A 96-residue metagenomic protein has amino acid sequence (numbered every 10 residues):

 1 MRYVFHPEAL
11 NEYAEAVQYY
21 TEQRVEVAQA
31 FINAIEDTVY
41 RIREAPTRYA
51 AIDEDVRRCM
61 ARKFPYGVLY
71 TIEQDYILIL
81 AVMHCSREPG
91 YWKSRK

Functional and structural regions predicted by a protein language model:
M1-I32: Arg/Lys-rich, positively charged N-terminal/basic patches that mediate binding to nucleic acids
Q18, A28-A30, A50, D55 (+1 more regions): Solvent-exposed interaction patches of small proteins and small membrane subunits
E22, T47, H84: Short, conserved catalytic or interaction motifs in soluble domains
V39-R43: Short proline/glycine- and basic residue-enriched helix-capping loop/turn segments at helix->loop/beta transitions
T47-I77: Basic/aromatic recognition patch in beta-strand/loop cores that engages polyanionic ligands
G67, T71-K96: Enriched for short, Lys/Arg-rich terminal
